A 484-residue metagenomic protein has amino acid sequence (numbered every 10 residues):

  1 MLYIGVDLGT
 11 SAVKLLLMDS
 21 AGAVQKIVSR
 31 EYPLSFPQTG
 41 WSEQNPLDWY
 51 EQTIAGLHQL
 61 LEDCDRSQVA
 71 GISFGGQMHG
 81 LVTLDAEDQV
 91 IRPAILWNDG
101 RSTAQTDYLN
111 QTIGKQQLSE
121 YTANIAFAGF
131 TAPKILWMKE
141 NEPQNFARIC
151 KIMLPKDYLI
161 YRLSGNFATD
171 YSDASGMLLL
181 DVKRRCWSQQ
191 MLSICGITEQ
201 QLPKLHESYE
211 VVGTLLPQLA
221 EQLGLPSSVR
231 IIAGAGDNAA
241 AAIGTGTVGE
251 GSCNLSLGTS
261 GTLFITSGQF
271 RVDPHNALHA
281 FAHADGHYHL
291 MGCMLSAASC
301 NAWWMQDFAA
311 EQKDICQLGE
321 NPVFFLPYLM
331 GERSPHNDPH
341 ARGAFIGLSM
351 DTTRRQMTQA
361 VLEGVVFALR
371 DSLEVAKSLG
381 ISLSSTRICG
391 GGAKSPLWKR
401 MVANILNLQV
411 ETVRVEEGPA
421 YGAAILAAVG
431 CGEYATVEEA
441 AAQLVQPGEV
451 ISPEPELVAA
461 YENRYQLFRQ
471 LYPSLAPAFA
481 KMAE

Functional and structural regions predicted by a protein language model:
M1-R92, E120, R148, A220-E221 (+4 more regions): N-terminal glycine/serine-rich phosphate-binding loop of ATP-dependent small-molecule kinases, especially carbohydrate
I4-G5, T103, N110-I125, P133-A168 (+3 more regions): Active-site core segments that coordinate phosphate-bearing ligands/cofactors across diverse enzyme families
G22, N45, I72, D99 (+3 more regions): Residue-level signal for inorganic ion chemistry
R30-Y32, E207, H283, P453: Active-site donor-binding loop signature of nucleotide-sugar glycosyltransferases
H58-W97, I125-T131, I160-D181, K204-E207 (+1 more regions): Short beta-strand-loop/turn "lid" adjacent to the catalytic site in phosphate-handling enzymes
D65-Q68, G196, Q201, S382: Short loop/turn motifs at secondary-structure junctions
R92-T106, V413-R414: Short, acidic/small-residue loops that bind anionic groups at enzyme active sites
